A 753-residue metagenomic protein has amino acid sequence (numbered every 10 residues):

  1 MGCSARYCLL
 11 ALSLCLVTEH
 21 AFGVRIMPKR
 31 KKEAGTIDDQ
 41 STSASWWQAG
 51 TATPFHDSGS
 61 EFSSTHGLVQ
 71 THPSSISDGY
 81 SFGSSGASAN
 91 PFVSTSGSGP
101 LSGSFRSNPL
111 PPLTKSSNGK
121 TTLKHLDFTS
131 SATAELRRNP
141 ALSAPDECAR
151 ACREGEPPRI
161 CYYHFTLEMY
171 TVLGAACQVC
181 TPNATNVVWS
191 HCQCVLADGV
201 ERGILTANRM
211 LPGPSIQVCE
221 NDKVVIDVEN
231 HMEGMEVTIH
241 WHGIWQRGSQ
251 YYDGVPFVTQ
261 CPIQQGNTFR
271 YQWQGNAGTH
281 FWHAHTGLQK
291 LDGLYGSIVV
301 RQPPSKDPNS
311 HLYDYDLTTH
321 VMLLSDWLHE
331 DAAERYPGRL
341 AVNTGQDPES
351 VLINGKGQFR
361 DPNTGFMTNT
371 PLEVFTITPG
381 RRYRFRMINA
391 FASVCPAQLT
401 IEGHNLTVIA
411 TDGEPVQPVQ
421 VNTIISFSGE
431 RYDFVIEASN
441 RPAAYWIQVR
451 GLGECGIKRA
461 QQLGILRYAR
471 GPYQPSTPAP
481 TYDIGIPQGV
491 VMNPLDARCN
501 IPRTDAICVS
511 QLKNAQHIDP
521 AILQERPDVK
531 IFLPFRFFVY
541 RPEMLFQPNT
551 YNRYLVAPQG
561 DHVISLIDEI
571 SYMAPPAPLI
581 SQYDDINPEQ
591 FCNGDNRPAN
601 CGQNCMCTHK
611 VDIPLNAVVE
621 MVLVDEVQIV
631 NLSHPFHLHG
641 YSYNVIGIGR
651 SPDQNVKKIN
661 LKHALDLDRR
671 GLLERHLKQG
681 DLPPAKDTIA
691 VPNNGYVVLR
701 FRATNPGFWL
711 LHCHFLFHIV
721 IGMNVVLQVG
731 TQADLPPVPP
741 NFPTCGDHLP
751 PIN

Functional and structural regions predicted by a protein language model:
S4-G23: Cleavable N-terminal signal peptides of Sec/SRP-targeted secreted and luminal proteins
V24-I26, N108-A176, G287-G338, Q417-S633 (+6 more regions): Extended terminal and domain-junction accessory segments
P28-T122: Extracellular mucin-like PTS segments
T181-A184, A207, Y315-S393, A497 (+4 more regions): Acidic-aromatic/histidine active-site loop/patch
C194-E220, P362-L372, N587-V618: N-terminal edge beta-strand
I204-I216, R247-H280, H285, P308-N309 (+1 more regions): Aromatic/His-enriched, Gly/Pro-containing loop or helix-boundary segments that lie immediately adjacent to catalytic
N221-D222, N267, G275-H280, G380-R381 (+5 more regions): Short tyrosine-centred short linear motifs in exposed loops/low-complexity segments
Y252-N267, T407-V435, N604-C607, D681-T688 (+1 more regions): A cross-kingdom feature marking solvent-exposed beta-strand/loop segments within repeated, beta-rich binding/scaffold
